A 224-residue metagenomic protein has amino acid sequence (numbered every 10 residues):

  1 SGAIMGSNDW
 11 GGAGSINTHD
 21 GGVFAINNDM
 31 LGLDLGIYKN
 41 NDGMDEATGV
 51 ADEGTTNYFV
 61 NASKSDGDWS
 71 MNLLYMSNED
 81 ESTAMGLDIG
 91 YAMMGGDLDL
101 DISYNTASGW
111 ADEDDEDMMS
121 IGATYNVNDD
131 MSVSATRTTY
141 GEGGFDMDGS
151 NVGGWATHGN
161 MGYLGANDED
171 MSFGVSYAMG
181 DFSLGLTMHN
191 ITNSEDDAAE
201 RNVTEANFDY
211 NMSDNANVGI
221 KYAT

Functional and structural regions predicted by a protein language model:
S1-T224: Outer-membrane beta-barrel proteins
